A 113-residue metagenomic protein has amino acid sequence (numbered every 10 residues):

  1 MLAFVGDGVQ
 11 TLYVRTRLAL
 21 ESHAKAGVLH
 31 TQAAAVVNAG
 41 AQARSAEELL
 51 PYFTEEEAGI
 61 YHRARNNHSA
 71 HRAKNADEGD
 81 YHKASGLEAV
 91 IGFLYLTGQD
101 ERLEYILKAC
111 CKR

Functional and structural regions predicted by a protein language model:
M1-R113: Double-stranded RNA-binding/processing signature
